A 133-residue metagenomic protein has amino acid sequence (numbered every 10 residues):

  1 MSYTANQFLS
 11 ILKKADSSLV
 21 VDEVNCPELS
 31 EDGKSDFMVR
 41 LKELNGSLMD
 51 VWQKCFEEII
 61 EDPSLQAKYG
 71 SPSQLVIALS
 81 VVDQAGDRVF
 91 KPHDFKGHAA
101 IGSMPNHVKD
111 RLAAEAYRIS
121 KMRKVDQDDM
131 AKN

Functional and structural regions predicted by a protein language model:
M1-S18, M130-N133: Low-complexity intrinsically disordered segments
S2-Y3, E31-N133: Short, surface-exposed, charged amphipathic helix/loop patches that serve as local interaction elements
K13-L29: Short acidic, Pro/Gly- and aromatic-enriched capping/linker segments at domain boundaries
